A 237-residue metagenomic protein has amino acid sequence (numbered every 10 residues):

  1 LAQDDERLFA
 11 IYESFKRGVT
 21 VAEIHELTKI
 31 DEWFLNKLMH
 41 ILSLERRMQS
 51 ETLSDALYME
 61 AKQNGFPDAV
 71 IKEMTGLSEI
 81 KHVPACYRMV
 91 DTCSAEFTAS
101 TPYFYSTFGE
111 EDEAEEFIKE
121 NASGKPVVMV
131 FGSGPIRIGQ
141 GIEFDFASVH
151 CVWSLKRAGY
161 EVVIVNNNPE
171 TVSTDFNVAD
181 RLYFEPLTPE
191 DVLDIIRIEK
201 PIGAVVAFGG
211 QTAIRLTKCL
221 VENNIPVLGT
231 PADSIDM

Functional and structural regions predicted by a protein language model:
A2-R17, L53-F66: Short, amphipathic alpha-helical "recognition" segments used to contact nucleic acids or chromatin
D5, M39, G124: Noncatalytic, beta-rich nucleic-acid-contacting surfaces in large DNA/RNA-processing enzymes
T20, D31, P67: Accessory DNA-binding and partner-docking regions appended to nucleic-acid-acting proteins, especially the terminal
E23, S43-E60, F66-M237: N-terminal beta-alpha lobe that positions the nucleotide/phosphoryl donor in ATP/NTP-coupled carboxylate activation
L27-T28, L38: Glycine-/charge-enriched secondary-structure boundary and capping motifs
T28-D31, G210: Conserved phosphate/pyrophosphate-binding and hydrolysis machinery centered on Walker-type P-loop NTPases, extending
I30-W33, L44-E45: A short structural micro-motif
N36-L42: Surface-exposed extracellular loop regions of Gram-negative outer-membrane beta-barrel proteins
